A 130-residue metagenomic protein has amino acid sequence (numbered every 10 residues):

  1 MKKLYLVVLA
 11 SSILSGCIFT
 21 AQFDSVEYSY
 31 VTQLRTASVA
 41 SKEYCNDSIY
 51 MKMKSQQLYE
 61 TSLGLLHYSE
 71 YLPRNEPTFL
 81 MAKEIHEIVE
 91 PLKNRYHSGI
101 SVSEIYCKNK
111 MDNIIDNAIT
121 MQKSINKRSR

Functional and structural regions predicted by a protein language model:
M1-L4: Positively charged n-region of N-terminal signal peptides that target proteins for export
I13-G16: C-terminal motif of bacterial Sec signal peptides marking the signal peptidase cleavage site
I18-T20: Bacterial signal peptide processing site
F23-N46: Post-signal peptide N-terminal segment of mature Sec-exported envelope proteins
Y28-V31, R35, S55-S62, A82-V89 (+2 more regions): Generic structural concept
E43-T78: Alpha-helical segments in soluble extracytoplasmic regions
S69-G99: Heptad-repeat alpha-helical coiled-coil/4-helix-bundle sensor or tether segments in soluble regions
P91-R130: C-terminal amphipathic alpha-helix
